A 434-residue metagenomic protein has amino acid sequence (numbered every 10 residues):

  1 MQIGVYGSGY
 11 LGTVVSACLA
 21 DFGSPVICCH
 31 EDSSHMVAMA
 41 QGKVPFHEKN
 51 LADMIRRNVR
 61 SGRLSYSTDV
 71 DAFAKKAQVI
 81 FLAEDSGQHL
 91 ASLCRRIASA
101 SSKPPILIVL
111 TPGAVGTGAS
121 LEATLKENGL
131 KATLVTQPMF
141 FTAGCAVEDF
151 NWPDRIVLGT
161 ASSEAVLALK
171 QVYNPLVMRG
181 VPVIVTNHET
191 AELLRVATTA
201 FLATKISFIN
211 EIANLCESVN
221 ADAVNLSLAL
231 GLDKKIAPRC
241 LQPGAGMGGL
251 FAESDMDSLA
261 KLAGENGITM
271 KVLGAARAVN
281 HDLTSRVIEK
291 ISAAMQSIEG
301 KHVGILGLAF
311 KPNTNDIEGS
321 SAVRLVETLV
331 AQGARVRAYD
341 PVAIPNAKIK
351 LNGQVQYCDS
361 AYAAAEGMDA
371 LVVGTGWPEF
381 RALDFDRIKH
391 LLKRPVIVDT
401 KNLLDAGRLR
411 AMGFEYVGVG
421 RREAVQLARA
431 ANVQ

Functional and structural regions predicted by a protein language model:
M1-Q434: Structural/interface elements that position substrates and couple domains in central-metabolism enzymes
